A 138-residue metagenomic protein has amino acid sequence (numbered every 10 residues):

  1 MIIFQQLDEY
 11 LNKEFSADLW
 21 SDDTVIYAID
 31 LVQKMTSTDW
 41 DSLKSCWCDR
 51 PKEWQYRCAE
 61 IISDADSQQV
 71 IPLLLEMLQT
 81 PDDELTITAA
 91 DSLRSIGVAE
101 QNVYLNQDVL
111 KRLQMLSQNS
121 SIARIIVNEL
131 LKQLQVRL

Functional and structural regions predicted by a protein language model:
I2-Q5, D82-L93: Conserved long hydrophobic alpha-helices within structured protein cores
I2-Y10, K34-C46, S67-Q79, A99-Q114: Amphipathic alpha-helical scaffolding segments comprising HEAT/armadillo-like alpha-solenoid repeats
N12-K34, Q55-S67, E76, I87-Q101 (+1 more regions): Structural detector for internal amphipathic alpha-helices that build alpha-solenoid repeat scaffolds
L31, S45-D49, T86: N-terminal start-of-chain detector that recognizes signal peptides and the immediate post-cleavage beginning
K44-W54, C58: Short, charged early-sequence alpha-helical segments and their helix-coil boundaries
R50-P51, P81-L85, N119-S121: Short inter-helical turns and helix N-cap capping residues of alpha-solenoid HEAT/ARM repeat scaffolds
N106, L110-N128, K132-Q135: Leucine-rich solenoid repeat scaffolds
